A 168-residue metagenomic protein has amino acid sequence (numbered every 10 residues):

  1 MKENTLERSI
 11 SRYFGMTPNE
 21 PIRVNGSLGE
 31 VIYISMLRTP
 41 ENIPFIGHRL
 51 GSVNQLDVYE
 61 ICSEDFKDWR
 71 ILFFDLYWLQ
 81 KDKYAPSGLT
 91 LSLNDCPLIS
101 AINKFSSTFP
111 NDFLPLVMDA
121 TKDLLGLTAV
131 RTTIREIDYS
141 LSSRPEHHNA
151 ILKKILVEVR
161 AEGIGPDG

Functional and structural regions predicted by a protein language model:
M1-L56, S63-G168: N-terminal secretory-pathway/extracellular module detecting exported/lumenal segments and adjacent signal-anchor/first
